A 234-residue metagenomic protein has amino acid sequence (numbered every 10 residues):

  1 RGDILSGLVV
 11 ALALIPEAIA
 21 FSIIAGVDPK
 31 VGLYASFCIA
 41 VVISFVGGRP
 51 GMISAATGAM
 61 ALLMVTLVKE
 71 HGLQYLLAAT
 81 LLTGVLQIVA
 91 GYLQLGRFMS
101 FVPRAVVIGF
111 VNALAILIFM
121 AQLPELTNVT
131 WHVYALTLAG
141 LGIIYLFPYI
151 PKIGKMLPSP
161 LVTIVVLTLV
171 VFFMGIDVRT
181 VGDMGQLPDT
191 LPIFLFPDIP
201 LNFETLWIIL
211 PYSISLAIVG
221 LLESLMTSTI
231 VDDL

Functional and structural regions predicted by a protein language model:
R1-L234: Transmembrane helical cores of multi-pass ion-transport proteins
